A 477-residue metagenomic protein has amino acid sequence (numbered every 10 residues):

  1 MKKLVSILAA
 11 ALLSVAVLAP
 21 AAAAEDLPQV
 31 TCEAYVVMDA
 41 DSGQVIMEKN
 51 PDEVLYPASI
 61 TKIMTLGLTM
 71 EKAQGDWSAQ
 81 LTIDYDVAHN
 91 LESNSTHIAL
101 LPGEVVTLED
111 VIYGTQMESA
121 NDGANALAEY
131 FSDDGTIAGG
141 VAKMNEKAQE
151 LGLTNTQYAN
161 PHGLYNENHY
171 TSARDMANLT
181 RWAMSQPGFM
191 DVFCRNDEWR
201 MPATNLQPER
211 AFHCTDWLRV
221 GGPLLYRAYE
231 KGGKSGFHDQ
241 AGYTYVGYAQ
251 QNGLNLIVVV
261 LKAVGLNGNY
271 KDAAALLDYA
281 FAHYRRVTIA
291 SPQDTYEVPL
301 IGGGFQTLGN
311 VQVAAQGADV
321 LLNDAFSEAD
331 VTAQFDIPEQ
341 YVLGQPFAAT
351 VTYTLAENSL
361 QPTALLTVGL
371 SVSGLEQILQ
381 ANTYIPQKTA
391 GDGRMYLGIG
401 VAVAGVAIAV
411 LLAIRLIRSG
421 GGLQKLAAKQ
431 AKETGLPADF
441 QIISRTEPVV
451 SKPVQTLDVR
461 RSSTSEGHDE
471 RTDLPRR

Functional and structural regions predicted by a protein language model:
M1-L12: Positively charged n-region of N-terminal signal peptides that target proteins for export
S14-A22: C-terminal segment of classical bacterial N-terminal signal peptides
A21-R174, N178-P187: Active-site-adjacent loops and short helices of periplasmic peptidoglycan-processing enzymes
Q29-V30, I60, G400-G405, V410-A413: Extracytoplasmic Gram-positive cell-surface binding/anchoring modules and repeats
K72, E118, E150-L151, A183-Q186 (+5 more regions): Change "in soluble alpha/beta enzymes" to "in soluble alpha/beta proteins
N90-E92, L218, A427: Boundary segments of small protein-protein interaction reader/adaptor domains
L153-Q157, E167-Y170, R174-V401, L411-G420 (+1 more regions): Domain-terminus/edge residues, biased toward the C-terminal soluble/receptor-binding domains of extracytoplasmic
S419-R477: Cytoplasmic C-terminal tails of single-pass
